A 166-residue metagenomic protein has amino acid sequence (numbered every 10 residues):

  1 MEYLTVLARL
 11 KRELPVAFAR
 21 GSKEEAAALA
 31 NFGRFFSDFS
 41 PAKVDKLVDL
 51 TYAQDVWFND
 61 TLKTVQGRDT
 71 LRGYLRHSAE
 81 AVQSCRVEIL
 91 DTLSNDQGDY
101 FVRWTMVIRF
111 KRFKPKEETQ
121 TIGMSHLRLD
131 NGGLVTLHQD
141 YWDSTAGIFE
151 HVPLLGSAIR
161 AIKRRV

Functional and structural regions predicted by a protein language model:
M1-F18, E80-R86, D91-V166: A beta-strand edge to alpha-helix "cap/lid" segment located at domain peripheries
M1-K46, L50: Short, low-complexity N-terminal intrinsically disordered segments enriched in polar/charged residues
L29-F32, R68, Q120: A structural signal for well-ordered alpha-helical scaffolds and beta->alpha junctions
F32, F36, Y52, L75-S78 (+2 more regions): Hydrophobic alpha-helical core bundles mediating ligand binding, dimerization, or RNAP-core interactions
F32-F39, T61-Q66, H138: Short, exposed beta-strand "edge-strand" segments with a Pro/Gly-rich flavor and a Y/T-containing core
D38, W57-F58, K111: General structural signal for alpha-helix termini and helix-helix connectors
D45-Y100: A solvent-exposed, acidic/Ser-Thr-rich amphipathic alpha-helical stretch
